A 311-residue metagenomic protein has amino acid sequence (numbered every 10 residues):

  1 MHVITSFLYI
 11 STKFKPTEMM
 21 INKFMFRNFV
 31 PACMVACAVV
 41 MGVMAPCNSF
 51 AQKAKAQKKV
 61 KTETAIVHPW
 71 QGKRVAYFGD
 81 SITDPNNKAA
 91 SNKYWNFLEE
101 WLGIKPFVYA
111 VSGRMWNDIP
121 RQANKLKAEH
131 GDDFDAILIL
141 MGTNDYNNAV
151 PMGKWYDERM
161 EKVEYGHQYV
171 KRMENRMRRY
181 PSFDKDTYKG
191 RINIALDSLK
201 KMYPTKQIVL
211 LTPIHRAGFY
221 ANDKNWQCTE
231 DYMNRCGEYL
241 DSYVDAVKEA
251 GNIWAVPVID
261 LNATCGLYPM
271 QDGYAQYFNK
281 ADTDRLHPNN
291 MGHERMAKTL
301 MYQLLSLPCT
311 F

Functional and structural regions predicted by a protein language model:
M1-F78, I82-N92, N96-K105, A128-F134 (+3 more regions): N-terminal secretory targeting modules
H68-A76, I82-N193: Conserved SGNH/GDSL esterase-like catalytic core that processes O-acyl groups on lipids and polysaccharides
K125-L126, I194-L199, Q303: A generic secondary-structure signal
F134-T143, V163-S198, V209-V256: Conserved N-terminal glycine/acidic-rich loop preference
Y203-Q207: A short helix->loop->beta-strand "cap" motif at the edges of active sites that frequently abuts
P213-F311: Catalytic His-Asp segment of secreted/periplasmic serine-dependent ester chemistry enzymes
